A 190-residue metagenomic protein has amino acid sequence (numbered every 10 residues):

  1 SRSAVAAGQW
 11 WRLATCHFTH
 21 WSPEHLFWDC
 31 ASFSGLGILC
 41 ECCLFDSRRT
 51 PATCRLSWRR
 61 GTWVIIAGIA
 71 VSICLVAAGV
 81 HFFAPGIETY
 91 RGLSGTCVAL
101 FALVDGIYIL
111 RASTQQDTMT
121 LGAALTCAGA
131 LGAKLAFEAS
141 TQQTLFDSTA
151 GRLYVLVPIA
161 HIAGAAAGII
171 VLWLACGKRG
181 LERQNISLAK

Functional and structural regions predicted by a protein language model:
S1-I69, C74-H81, P85-Y90, A150-P158: N-terminal TM1-TM2 helical hairpin plus the immediately adjacent luminal interfacial "cap"
S1-L13, D46-R59, I109-L121, V171-K190: N-terminal signal-anchor transmembrane helix
F27, A31, A78, C97 (+2 more regions): Active-site His/Glu-centered metal-binding helix of metallohydrolases
D29-D46, L100-L110, A166-R179: Membrane-interfacial alpha-helical segments at the cytosolic side of multi-pass membrane proteins
P51-A52, Q116, A133-K190: C-terminal transmembrane module of polytopic alpha-helical membrane proteins
G68-V76, V80, A99, G164 (+2 more regions): Alpha-helical transmembrane segments in multi-pass membrane proteins
S72-F82, A128-S140: Aromatic-anchored segments of alpha-helical transmembrane domains
E88-D105, V157-H161: Membrane-interface micro-motifs in multi-pass membrane enzymes
